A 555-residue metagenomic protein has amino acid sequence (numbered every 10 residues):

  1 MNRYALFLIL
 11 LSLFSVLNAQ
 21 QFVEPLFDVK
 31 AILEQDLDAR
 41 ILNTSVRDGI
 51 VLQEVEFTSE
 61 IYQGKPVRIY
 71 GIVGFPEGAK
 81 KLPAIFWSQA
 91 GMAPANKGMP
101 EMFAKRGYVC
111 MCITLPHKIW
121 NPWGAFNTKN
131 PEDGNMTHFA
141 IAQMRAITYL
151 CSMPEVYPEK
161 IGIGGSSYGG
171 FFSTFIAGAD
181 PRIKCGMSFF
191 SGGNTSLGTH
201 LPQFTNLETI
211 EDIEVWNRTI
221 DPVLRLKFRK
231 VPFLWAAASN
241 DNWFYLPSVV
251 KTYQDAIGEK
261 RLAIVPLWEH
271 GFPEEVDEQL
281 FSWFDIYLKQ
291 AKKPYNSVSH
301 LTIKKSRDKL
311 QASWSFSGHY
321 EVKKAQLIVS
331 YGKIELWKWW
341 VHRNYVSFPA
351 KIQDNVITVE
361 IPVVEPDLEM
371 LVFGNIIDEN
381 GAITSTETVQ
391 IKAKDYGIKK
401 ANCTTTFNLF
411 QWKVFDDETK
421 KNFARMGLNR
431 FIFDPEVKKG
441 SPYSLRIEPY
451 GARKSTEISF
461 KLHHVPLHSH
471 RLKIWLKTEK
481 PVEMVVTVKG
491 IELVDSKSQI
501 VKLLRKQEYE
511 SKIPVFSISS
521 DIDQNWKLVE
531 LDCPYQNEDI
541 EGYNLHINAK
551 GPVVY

Functional and structural regions predicted by a protein language model:
I32-A79: N-terminal cap/lid segment of alpha/beta-hydrolase-fold proteins
W87-I141, C151, G192-F204: Cap/lid segment of the alpha/beta-hydrolase catalytic domain
R145-E214: Primarily recognizes the serine-hydrolase "nucleophile elbow" in alpha/beta-hydrolase and SGNH/GDSL folds
R229, W235-A237: Short beta-strand/loop motif that positions the catalytic acidic residue of the alpha/beta-hydrolase fold
D285-V329, N344-N355, C403, F407: Surface beta-strand/loop "capping" patches
F407, Q411, F415-E418, L445 (+2 more regions): Extra-cytoplasmic beta-strand recognition segments
I432-K454: Short carbohydrate-recognition loop motifs
D495-G542, G551-V554: Extracellular carbohydrate recognition and processing domains and analogous Trp-centered ligand-binding platforms
